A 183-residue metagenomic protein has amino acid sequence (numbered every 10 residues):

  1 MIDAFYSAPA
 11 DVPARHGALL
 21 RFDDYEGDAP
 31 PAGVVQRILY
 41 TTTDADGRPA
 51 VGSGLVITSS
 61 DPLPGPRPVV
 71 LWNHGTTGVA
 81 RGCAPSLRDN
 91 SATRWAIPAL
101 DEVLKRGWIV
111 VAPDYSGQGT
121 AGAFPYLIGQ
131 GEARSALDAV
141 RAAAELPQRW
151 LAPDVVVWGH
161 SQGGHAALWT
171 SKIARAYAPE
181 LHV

Functional and structural regions predicted by a protein language model:
M1-L63: Catalytic-loop region of hydrolases
D44-K105: Short, surface-exposed "cap/lid" segments of acyl-processing enzymes
P66-V69, R106-V111, A152-D154, P179-V183: Loop/turn elements at helix/coil->beta-strand transitions in domains of secreted/extracellular proteins
T76, D114-Q118: Short beta-to-alpha linker loops that shape the active-site pocket of alpha/beta-hydrolase fold enzymes
T77-V79, V110, A142: Serine-hydrolase catalytic-loop signature spanning alpha/beta hydrolases and amidase-signature enzymes
A99, Y126-P147: Alpha/beta-hydrolase active-site loop
G117-P125: Glycine-rich "HGGG/HGxG" loop immediately N-terminal to the catalytic nucleophile of the alpha/beta-hydrolase
R141-V183: Primarily recognizes the serine-hydrolase "nucleophile elbow" in alpha/beta-hydrolase and SGNH/GDSL folds
